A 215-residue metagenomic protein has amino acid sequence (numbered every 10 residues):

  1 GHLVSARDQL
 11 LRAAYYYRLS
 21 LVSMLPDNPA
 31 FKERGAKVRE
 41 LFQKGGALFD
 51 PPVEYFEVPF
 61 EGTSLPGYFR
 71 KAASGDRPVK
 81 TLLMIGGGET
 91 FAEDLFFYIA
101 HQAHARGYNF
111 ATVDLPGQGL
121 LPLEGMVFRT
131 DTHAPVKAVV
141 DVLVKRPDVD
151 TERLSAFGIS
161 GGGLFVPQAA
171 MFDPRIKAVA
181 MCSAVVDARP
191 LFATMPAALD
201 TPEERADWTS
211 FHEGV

Functional and structural regions predicted by a protein language model:
G1-D50: N-terminal targeting or regulatory segments adjacent to alpha/beta-hydrolase or S9 domains
K32-D76: N-terminal cap/lid segment of alpha/beta-hydrolase-fold proteins
R77-G87: Short beta-strand element of the alpha/beta-hydrolase
G88-H101: The serine-hydrolase catalytic nucleophile loop
A103-L120: Conserved alpha/beta-hydrolase
M126-E152, A156, Q168: Alpha/beta-hydrolase active-site loop
G158-G162, V166: Gly/Ala-rich beta-loop-alpha elbow adjacent to hydrolase catalytic centers
M171-V215: Hydrolase active-site cap/lid region
